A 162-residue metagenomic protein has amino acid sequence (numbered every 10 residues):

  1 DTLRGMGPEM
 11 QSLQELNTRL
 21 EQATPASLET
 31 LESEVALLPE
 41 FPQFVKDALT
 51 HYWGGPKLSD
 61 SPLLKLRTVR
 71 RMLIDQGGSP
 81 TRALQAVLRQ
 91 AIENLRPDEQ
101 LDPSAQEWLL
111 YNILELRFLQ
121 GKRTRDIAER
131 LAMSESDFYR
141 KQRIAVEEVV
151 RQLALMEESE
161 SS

Functional and structural regions predicted by a protein language model:
G5-S104, R125, D137, K141 (+1 more regions): N-terminal interaction/assembly modules
E93, E115-L119, V150: Short, locally clustered residues in the helix-turn-helix/winged-helix DNA-binding domain
Q100-K122: Short amphipathic alpha helix immediately N-terminal
I127-E129: The alpha-helix within a helix-turn-helix
L131, Q142: Glycine-rich, histidine-containing beta strand-loop boundary motifs that form or position
V146-E157: C-terminal flanking helix
